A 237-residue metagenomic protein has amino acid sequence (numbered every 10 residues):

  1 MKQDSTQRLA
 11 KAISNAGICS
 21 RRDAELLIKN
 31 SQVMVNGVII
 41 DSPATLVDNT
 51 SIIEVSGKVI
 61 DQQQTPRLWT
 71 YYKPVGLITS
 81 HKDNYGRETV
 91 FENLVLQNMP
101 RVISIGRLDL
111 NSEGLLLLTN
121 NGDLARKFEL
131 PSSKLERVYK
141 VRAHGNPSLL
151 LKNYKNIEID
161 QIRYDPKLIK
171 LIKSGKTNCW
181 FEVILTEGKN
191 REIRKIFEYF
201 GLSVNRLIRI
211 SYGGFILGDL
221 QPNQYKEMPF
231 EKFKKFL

Functional and structural regions predicted by a protein language model:
M1-L237: Basic, flexible Lys/Arg- and Gly-enriched helix-loop patches that mediate nucleic-acid binding at interfaces with rRNA
